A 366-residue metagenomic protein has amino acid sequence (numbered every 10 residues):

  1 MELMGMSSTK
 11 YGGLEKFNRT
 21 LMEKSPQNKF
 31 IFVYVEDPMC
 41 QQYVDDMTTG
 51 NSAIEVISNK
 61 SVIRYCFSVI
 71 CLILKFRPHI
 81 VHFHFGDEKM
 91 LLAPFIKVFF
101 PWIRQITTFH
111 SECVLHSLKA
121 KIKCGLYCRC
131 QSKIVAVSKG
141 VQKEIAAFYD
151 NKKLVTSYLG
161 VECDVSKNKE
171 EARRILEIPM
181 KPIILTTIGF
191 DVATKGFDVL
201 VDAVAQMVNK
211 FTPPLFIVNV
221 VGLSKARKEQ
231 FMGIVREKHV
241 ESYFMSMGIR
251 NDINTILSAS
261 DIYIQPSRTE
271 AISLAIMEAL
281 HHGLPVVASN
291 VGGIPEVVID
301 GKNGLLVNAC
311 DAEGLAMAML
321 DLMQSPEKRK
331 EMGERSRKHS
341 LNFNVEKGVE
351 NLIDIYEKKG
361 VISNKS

Functional and structural regions predicted by a protein language model:
M1-L3, P179-K195, V201-V204, N219: Conserved donor-binding/catalytic core segment of Leloir-type glycosyltransferases
M4-R64, A226-R227: N-terminal strand-loop element at the rim of the active site of nucleotide-sugar-dependent glycosyltransferases
F32-C40, V161, I188, L215-Q230: Glycosyltransferase donor-sugar binding loop
F83-L91, F109: Short His-centered aromatic/hydrophobic patch
F231-G248: Nucleotide-activated donor-binding/catalytic signature segment of Leloir-type glycosyltransferases, i.e., the conserved
I249, R268: Aromatic "clamp/platform" in nucleotide-sugar-dependent glycosyltransferases that forms part of the donor/acceptor
P285-A288, V298: Short hydrophobic beta-strand element within catalytic cores of glycosyltransferases and related nucleotide-activated
D300-G301, L305-A312, D321-P326, L341: Conserved acidic donor-binding segment of nucleotide-sugar-dependent glycosyltransferases
